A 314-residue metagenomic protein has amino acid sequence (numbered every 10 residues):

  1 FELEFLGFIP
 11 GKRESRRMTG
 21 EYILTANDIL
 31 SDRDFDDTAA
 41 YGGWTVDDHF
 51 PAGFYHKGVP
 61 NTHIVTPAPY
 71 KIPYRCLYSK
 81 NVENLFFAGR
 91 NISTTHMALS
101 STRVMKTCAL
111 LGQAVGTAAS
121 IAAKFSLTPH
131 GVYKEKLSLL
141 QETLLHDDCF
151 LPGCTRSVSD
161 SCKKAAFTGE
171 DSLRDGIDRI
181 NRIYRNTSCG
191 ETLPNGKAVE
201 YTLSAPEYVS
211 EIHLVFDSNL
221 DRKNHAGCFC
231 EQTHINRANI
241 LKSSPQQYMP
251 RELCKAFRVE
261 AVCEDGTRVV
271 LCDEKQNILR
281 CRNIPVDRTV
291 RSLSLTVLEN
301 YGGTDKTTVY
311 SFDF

Functional and structural regions predicted by a protein language model:
F1-K164: Flavin (FAD/FMN)-binding glycine-rich loop and adjacent Rossmann-like elements that form
G11, S15, L24, V46-D47 (+5 more regions): Intrinsically disordered, low-complexity, compositionally biased regions/tails
L30-R33, Q113-T117, D171-S172, F229-C230 (+2 more regions): Short, surface-exposed, polar/charged, turn-prone segments marking secondary-structure boundaries
D48-Y55, I177, I235-N236, F257-A261: Generic detector of short, locally flexible boundary/turn motifs and exposed helical patches
F125-S126, D175-N186: Short loop/turn hinge sites at secondary-structure boundaries
V158-I180: Predominantly extracellular/luminal regions of secreted and cell-surface proteins, especially disulfide-bonded
R182-V270, K275-F314: Aromatic, loop-rich ligand-recognition surfaces of beta-strand-rich domains
